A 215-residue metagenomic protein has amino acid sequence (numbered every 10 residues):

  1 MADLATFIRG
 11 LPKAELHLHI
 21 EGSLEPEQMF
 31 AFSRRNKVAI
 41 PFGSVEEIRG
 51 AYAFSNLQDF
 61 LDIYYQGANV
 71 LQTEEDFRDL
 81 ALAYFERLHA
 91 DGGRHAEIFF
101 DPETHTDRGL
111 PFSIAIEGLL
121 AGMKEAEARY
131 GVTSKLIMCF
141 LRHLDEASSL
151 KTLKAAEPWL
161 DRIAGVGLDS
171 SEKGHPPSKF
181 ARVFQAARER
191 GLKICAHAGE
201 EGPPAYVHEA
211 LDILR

Functional and structural regions predicted by a protein language model:
M1-L192, E201-R215: Metal-cofactor-binding active-site regions of metalloenzymes
H197: Active-site glycine-centered loops adjacent to acidic/histidine catalytic or metal-binding residues that shape
